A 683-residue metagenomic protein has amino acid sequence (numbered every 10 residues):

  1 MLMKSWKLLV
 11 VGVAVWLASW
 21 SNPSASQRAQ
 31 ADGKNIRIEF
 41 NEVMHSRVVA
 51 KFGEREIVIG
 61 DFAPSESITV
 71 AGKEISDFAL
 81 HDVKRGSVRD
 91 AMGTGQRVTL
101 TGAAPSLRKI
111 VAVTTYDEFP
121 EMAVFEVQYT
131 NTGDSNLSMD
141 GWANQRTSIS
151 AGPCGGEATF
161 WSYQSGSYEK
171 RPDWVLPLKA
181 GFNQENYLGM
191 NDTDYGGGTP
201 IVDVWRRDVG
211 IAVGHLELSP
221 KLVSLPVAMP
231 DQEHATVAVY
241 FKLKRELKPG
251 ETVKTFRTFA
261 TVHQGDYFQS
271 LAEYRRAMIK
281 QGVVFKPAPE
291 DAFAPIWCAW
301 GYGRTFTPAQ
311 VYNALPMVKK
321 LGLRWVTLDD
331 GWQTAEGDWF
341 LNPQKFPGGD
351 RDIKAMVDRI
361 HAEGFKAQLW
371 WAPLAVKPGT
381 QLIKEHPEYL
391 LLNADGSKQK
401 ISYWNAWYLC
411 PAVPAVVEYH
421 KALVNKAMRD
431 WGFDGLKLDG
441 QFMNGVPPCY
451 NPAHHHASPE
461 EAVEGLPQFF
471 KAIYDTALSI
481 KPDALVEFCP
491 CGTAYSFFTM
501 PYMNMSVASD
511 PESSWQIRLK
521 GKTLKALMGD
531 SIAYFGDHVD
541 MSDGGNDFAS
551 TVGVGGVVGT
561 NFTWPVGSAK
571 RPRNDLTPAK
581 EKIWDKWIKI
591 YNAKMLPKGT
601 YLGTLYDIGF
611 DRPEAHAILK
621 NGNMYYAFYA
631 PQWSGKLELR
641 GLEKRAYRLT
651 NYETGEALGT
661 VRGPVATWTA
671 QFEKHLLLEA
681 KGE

Functional and structural regions predicted by a protein language model:
V10-S19: Bacterial N-terminal signal peptides
Q27-E39, V48-P226, Y652-A657: Polysaccharide-binding surfaces and accessory modules of carbohydrate-active proteins
N35, R245-Q264, Q671-K681: Short Pro-Gly-centered flexible turn/kink motifs
N35, V127, G250, W297 (+7 more regions): Conserved, mostly hydrophobic/aromatic
F40, E251, T255, F469-L658 (+2 more regions): Active-site-proximal substrate-binding groove within the catalytic cores of carbohydrate-active enzymes
F268-W325, D329, Q333-T334: An acidic-aromatic substrate-binding cleft motif
T305-K320, V416-R429, G544-F548: Short, acidic/polar
G322-Y534: Aromatic- and carboxylate-enriched substrate-binding clefts and catalytic-loop regions of carbohydrate-active enzymes
